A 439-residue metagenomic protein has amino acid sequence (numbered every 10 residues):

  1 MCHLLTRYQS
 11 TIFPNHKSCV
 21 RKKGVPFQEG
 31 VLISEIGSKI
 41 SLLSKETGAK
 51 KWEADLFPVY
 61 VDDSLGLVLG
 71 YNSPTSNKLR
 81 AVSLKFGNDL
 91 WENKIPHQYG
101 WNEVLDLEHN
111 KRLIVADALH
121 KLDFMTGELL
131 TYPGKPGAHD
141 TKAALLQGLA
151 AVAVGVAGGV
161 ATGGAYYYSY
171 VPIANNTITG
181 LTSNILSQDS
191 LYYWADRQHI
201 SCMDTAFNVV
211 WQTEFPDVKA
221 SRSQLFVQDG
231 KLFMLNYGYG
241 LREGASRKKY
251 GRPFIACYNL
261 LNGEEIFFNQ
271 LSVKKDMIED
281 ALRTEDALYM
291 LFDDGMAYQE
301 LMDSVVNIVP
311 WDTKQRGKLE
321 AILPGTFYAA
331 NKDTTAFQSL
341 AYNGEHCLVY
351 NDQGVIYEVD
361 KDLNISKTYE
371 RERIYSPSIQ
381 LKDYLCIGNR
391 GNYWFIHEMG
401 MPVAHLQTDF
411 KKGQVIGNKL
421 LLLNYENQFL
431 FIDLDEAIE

Functional and structural regions predicted by a protein language model:
M1-E439: Secretory-pathway ectodomains
